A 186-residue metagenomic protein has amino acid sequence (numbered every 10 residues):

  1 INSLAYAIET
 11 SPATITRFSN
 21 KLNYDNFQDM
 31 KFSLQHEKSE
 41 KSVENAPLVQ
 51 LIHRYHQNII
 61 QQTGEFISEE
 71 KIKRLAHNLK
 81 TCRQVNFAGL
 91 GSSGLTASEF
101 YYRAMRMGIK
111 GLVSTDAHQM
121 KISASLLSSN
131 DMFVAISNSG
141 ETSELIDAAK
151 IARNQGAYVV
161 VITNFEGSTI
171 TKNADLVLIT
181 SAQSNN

Functional and structural regions predicted by a protein language model:
N2-R74: HTH-adjacent hinge/linker in prokaryotic transcriptional regulators
K80-N186: Glycine-rich phosphate-binding loops that contact phosphosugars or nucleotide phosphates
